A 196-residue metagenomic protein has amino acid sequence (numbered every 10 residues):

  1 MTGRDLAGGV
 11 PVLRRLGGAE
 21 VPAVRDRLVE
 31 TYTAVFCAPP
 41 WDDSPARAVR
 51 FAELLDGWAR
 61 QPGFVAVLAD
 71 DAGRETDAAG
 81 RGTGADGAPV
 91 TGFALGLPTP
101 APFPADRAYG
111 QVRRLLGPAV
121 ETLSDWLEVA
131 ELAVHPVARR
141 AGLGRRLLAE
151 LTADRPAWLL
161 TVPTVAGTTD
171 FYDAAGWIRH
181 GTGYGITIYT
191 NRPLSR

Functional and structural regions predicted by a protein language model:
M1-D26, E30, A34: Conserved N-terminal entry element of GNAT/NAT acetyltransferase domains
V29-P45: Helix-loop element at the rim of GNAT/NAT acetyltransferase active sites that forms part of the acceptor-substrate
E53-D71, P98-D106, E128: A short helix-loop-beta-strand connector motif used in the catalytic cores of GNAT acetyltransferases and, in some
G63-A94, H135: Conserved beta-hairpin
L95-E131: Conserved acyl-donor/pantetheine-binding loop and adjacent beta-alpha core of acyl/acetyltransferases and related
W126-L127, A153-V165: Conserved GNAT acetyl-CoA-binding A-motif
E131-A153, D173-A174: Conserved acetyl-CoA-binding loop-helix of GNAT-fold acetyltransferases
R145-R146, P163-G185: Conserved active-site alpha-helix within GNAT-family acetyltransferase domains
